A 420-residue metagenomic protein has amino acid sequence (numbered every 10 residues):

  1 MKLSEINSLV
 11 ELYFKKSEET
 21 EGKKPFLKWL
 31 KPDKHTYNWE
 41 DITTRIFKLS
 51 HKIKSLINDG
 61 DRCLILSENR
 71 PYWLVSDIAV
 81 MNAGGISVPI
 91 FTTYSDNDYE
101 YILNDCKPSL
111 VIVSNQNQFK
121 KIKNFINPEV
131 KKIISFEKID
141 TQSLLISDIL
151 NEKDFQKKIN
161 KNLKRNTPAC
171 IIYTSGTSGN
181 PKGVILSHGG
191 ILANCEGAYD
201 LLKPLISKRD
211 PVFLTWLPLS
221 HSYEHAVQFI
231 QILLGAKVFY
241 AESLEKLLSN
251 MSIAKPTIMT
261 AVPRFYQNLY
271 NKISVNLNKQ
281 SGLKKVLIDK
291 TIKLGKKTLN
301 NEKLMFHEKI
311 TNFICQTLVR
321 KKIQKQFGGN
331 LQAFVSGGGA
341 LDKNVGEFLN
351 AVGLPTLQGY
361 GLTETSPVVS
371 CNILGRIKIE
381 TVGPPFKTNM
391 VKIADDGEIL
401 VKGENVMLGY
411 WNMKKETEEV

Functional and structural regions predicted by a protein language model:
K23-P25, D154-Y173, N180, I206-V212: Conserved pre-ATP/AMP-binding loop-to-beta segment of ANL
F26-I57, D61-R70, L74, I78 (+3 more regions): Conserved AMP-binding/adenylate-forming core of the ANL superfamily
K31, F119-R165, I273-K322: ANL superfamily adenylate-forming
T36-E40, A169-C195: Conserved AMP-binding A3 loop
T43-K48, V184-L205, K321: Conserved structural elements of the adenylate-forming
N82-D148: Structural core segment of the AMP-binding/adenylate-forming
L192-V212, L219-T317, N330: Conserved AMP-binding/adenylation subdomain of ANL enzymes
C315-V420: Conserved AMP-binding/adenylate-forming
